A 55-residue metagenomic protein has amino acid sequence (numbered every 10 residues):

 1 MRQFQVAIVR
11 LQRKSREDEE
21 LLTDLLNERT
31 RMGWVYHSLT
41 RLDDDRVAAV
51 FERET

Functional and structural regions predicted by a protein language model:
M1-T55: Terminus-proximal functional modules
